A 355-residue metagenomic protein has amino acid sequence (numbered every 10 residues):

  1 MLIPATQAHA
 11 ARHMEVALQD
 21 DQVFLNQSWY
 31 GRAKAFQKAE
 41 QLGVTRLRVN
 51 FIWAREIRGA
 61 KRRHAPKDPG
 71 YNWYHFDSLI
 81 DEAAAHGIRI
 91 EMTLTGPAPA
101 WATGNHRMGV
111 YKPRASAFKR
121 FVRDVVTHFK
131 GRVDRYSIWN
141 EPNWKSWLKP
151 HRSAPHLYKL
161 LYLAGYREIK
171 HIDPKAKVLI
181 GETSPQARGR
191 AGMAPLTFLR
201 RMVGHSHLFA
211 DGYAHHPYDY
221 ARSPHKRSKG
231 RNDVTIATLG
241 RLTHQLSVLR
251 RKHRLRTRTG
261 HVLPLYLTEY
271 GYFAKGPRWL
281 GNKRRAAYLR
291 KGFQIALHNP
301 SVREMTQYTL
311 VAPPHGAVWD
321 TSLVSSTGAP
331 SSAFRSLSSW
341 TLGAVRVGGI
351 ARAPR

Functional and structural regions predicted by a protein language model:
M1-A8: Secretory targeting and sorting signals
H9-R46, N50-I52: Boundary/entry segment of secreted carbohydrate-active catalytic domains
L18, L47, A83, V125 (+9 more regions): Conserved, mostly hydrophobic/aromatic
R32-A33, D81, A115-K119, R123 (+1 more regions): Noncatalytic carbohydrate-binding groove/subsite architecture in carbohydrate-active enzymes
Q37-E40, A84, S206, L297-H298: Non-catalytic positions within long, well-ordered alpha-helices that form the structural scaffold/packing of enzyme
L42-R188, Y220: Substrate-binding cleft and catalytic face of glycoside hydrolase catalytic domains, especially the flexible beta-alpha
G59, H64-K67, E91, H128 (+6 more regions): Aromatic-rich peripheral "rim/lid" segments of glycoside hydrolase catalytic domains that contact and position glycan
R123-Y136, L199-G212, I295-R303: Structural recognition of alpha->loop->beta junctions
